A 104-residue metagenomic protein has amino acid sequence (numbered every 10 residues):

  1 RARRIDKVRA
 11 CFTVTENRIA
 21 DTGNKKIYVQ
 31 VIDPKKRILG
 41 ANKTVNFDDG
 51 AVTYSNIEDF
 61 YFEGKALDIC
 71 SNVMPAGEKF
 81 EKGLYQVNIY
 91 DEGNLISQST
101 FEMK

Functional and structural regions predicted by a protein language model:
R1-K104: Membrane-proximal structural modules of membrane-associated proteins and complexes
